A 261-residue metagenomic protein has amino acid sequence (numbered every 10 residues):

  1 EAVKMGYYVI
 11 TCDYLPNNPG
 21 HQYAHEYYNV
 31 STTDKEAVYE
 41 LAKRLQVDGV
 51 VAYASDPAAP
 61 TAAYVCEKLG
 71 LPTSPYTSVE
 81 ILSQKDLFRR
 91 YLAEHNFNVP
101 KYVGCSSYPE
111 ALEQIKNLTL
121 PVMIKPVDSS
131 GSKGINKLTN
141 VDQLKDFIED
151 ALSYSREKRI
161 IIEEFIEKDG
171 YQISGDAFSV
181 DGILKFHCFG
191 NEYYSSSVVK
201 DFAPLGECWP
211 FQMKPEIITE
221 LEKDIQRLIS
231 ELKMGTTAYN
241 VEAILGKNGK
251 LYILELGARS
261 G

Functional and structural regions predicted by a protein language model:
E1-S78, P109: ATP-binding N-terminal substructure of ATP-dependent carboxylate-amine bond-forming enzymes
A37, E110-Q114, Q143: Short acidic active-site motifs
V50-Y53, Y102-C105, F165: Structural motif
E67-G134: A conserved helix-loop-beta module that forms one wall/lid of the active-site cleft in ATP-utilizing catalytic domains
N98-P100, P121-I124, N136-D169, K200-E207 (+1 more regions): Conserved ATP-binding module of the ATP-grasp superfamily
E167-Q172, D176-M234, A238, L245 (+2 more regions): ATP-dependent carboxylate/phosphate-activation module, predominantly the ATP-grasp catalytic core and closely related
